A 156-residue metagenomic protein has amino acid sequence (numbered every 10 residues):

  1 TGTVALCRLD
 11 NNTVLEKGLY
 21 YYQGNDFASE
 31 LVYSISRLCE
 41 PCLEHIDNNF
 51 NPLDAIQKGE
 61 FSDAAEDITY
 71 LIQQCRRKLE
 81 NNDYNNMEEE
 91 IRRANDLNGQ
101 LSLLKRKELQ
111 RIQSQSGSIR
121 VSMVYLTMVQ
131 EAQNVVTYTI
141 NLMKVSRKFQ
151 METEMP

Functional and structural regions predicted by a protein language model:
T1-P156: Cytosolic, long alpha-helical scaffolding segments
